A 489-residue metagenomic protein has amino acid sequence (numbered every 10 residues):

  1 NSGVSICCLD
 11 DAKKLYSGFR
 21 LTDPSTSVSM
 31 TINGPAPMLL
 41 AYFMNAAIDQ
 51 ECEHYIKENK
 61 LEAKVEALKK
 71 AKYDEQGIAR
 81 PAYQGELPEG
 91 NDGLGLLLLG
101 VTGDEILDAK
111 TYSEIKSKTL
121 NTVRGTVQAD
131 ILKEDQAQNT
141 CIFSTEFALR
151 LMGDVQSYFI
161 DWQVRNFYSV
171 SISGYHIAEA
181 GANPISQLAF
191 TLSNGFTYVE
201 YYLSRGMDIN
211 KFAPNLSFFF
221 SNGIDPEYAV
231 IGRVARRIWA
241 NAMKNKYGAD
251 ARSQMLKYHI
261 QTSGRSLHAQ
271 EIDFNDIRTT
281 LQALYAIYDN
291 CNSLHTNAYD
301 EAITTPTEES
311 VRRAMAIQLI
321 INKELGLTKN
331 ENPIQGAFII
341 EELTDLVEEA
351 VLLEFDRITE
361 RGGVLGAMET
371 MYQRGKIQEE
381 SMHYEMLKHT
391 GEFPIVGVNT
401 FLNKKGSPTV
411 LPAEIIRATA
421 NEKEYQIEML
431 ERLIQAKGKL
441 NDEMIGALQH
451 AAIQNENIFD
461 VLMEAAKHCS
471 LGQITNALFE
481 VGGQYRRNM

Functional and structural regions predicted by a protein language model:
N1, E66, Q76-P81, R313-L319 (+1 more regions): Flexible, glycine-rich loop/tail regions that form catalytic "lids" or insertion modules at the edges of active sites
N1-N222, E227-Y228, K246, M255-H259 (+3 more regions): Catalytic alpha/beta active-site cores
G3-C7, V28-L39, T119, N139-L151 (+13 more regions): Catalytic cores of large soluble enzymes that bind and process phosphate-bearing ligands
E134-D135, I177, I260-S263, P333-Q335 (+1 more regions): A short alpha-helix capping/helix-coil boundary motif
I185-F196, E200, R205, N210-G397: Active-site capping/gating regions of soluble enzymes
